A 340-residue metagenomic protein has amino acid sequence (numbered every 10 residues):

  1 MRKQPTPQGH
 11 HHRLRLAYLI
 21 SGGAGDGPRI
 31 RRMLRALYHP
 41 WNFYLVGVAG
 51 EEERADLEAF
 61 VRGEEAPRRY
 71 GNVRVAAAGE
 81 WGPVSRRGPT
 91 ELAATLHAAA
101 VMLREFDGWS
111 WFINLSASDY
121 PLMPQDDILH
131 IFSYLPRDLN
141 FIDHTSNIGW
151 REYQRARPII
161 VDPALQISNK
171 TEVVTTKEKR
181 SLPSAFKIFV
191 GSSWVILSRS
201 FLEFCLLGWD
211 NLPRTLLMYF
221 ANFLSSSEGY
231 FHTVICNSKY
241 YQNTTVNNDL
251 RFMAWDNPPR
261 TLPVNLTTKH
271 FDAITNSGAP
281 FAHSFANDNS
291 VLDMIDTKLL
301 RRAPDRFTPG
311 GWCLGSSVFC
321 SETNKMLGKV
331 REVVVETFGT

Functional and structural regions predicted by a protein language model:
M1-T340: ER/Golgi luminal nucleotide-sugar-dependent glycosyltransferases, focusing on the catalytic module
